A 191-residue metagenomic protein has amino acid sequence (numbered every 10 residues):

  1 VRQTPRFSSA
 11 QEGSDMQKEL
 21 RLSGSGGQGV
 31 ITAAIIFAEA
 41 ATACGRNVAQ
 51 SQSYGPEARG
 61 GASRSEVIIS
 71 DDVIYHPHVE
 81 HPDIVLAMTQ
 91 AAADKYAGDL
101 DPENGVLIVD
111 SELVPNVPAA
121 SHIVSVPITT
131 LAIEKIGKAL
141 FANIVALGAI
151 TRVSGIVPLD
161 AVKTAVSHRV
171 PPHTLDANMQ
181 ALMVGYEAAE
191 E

Functional and structural regions predicted by a protein language model:
R2-D15: Short, Lys/Arg-enriched N-terminal segments with co-localized hydrophobic residues within the first ~10-30 amino acids
S14-E191: Active-site cofactor/cluster-binding pocket
